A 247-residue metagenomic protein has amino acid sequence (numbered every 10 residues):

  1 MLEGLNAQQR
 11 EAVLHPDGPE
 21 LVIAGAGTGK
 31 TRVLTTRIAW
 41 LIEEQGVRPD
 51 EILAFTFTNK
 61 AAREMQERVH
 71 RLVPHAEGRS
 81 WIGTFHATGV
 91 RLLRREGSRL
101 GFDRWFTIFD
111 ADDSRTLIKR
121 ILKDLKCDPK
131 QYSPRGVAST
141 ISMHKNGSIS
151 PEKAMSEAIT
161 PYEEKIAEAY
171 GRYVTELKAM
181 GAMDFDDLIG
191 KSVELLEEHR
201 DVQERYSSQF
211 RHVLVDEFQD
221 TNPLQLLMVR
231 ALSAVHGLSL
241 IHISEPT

Functional and structural regions predicted by a protein language model:
L2-P16: N-terminal pre-P-loop "Q-motif" helix
A12, A24, A54, A61-A62 (+1 more regions): Small-residue (primarily alanine) positions within well-ordered alpha-helices, especially packing/interaction faces
D17-E20, A39-H212, D220-P223, A234-L240: A basic/glycine-biased coupling hinge at the interface between accessory DNA-binding modules
P19-T36: Walker A/P-loop
E217: Walker B catalytic acidic pair
L226: Conserved AAA+/SF3 P-loop NTPase catalytic/coupling segment centered on the Walker-B
S239-T247: Residue-level detector of conserved catalytic or cofactor/ligand-binding positions in enzyme active sites
